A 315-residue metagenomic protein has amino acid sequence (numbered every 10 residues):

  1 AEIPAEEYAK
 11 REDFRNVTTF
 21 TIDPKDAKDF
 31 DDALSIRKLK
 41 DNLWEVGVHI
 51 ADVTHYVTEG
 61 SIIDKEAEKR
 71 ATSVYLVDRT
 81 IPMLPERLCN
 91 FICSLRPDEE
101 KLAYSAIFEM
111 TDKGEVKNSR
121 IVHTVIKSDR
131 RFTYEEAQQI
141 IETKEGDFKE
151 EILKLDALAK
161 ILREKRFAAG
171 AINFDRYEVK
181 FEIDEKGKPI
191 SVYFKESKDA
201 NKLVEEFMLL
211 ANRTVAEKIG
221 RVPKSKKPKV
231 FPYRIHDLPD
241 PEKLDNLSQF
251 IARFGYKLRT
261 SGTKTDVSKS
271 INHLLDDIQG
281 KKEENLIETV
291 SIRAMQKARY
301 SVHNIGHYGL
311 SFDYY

Functional and structural regions predicted by a protein language model:
A1-Y315: Electropositive polyanion-binding surfaces
